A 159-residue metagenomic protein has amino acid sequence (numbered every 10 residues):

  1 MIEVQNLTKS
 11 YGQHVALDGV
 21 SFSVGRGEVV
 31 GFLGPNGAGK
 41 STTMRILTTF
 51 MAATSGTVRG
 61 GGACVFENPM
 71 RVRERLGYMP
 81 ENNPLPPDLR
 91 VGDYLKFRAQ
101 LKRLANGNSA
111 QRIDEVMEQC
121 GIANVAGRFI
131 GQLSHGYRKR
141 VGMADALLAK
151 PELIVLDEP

Functional and structural regions predicted by a protein language model:
P35-G39: Walker A (P-loop) phosphate-binding loop of ABC-type ATPase nucleotide-binding domains
G56-E67, V72: Conserved ABC transporter NBD signature motif
K96, Q100, G107-V125: Conserved ABC ATPase "signature" region
F129-L133: Conserved ABC ATPase signature
K150: Conserved catalytic motifs of ABC-family nucleotide-binding domains
I154-E158: Catalytic Walker B motif of ABC-type/P-loop ATPase nucleotide-binding domains
